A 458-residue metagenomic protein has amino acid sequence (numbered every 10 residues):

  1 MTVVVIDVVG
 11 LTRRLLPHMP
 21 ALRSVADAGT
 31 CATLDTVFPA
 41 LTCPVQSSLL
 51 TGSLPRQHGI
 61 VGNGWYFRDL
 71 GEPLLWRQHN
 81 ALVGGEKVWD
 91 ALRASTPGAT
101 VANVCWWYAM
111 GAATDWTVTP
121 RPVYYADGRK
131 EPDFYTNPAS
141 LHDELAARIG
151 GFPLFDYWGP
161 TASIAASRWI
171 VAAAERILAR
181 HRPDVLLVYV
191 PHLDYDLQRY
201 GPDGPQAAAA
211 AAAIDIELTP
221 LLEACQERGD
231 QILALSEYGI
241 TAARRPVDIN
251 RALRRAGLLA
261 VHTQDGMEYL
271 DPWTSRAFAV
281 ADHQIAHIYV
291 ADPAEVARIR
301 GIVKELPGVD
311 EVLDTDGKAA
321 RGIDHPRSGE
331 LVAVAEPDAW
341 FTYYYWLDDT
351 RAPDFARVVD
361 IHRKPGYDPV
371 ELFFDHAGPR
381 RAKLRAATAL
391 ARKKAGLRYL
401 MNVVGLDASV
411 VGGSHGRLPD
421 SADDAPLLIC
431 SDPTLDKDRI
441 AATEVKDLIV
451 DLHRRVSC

Functional and structural regions predicted by a protein language model:
M1-C31: Active-site-proximal N-terminal segment of extracellular/periplasmic enzymes that hydrolyze or transfer
T2-V4, D184-L187, Q231, E330: Residue-level preference for the first positions of well-ordered beta-strands
V8, A40-L41, W65-A81, G85-E86 (+3 more regions): Secreted, luminal/periplasmic, and some membrane-associated catalytic domains that remodel anionic oxygen-ester
A21-A28, V88-A91, A210-E227: Catalytic-core regions built around general acid/base machinery
T33-S53, V104-A113: Short, solvent-exposed turn/loop segments enriched in Gly/Ser/Thr/Pro and often Arg
S53-G201, A213, S275-V280, Q284-A291 (+9 more regions): His/Asp/Glu-rich, glycine-adjacent segments that coordinate divalent cations and/or stabilize oxyanion chemistry on
L186, V410-I429: Short glycine/proline-rich, acidic loop/turn segments that cap or connect secondary-structure elements
D436-H453: C-terminal helical/tail subdomains of lipid-metabolizing enzymes
